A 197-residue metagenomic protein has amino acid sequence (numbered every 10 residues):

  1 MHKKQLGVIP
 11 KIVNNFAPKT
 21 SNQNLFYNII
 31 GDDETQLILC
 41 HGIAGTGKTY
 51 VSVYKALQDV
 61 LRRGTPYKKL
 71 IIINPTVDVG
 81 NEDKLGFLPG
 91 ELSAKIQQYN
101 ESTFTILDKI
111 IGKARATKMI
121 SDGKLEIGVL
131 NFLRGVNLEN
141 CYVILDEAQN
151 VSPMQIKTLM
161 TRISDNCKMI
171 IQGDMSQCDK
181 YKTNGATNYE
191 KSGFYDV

Functional and structural regions predicted by a protein language model:
H2-I29, D33-Y142, Q149-V197: Conserved helicase motor core of SF1/SF2 NTP-dependent helicases
